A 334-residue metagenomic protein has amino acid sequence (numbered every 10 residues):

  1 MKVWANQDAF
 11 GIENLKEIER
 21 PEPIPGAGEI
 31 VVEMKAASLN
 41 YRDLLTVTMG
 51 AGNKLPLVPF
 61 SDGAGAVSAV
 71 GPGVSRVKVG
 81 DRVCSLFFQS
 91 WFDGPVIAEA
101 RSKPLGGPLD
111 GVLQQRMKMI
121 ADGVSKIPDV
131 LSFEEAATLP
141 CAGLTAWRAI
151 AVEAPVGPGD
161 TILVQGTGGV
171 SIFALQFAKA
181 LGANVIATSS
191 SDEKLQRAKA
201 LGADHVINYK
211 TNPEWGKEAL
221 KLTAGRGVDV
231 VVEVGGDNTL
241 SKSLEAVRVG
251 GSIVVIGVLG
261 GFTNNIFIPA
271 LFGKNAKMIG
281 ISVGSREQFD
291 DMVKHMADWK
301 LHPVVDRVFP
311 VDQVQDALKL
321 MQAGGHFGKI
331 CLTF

Functional and structural regions predicted by a protein language model:
P21-A37, V47-F92, G106-D110, P128-L131: Glycine-rich beta-strand-centered segment in the early N-terminal region that forms part of a ligand/cofactor-binding
F88-Q165, A200: NAD(P)H dinucleotide-binding glycine-rich loop of Rossmann-like/cofactor-binding domains, especially the beta1-alpha1
A100-S102, L181, D192, K199 (+3 more regions): Glycine-rich phosphate-binding loop and adjacent beta-alpha segment of Rossmann(oid) nucleotide-cofactor-binding
T161-T167, K179-T239: Adenosine-nucleotide cofactor-binding segment
S171-I172: N-terminal Rossmann-fold NAD(P) dinucleotide-binding loop
G225, K300-V304, Q315-F334: C-terminal capping/lid region of NAD(P)-dependent oxidoreductase domains
